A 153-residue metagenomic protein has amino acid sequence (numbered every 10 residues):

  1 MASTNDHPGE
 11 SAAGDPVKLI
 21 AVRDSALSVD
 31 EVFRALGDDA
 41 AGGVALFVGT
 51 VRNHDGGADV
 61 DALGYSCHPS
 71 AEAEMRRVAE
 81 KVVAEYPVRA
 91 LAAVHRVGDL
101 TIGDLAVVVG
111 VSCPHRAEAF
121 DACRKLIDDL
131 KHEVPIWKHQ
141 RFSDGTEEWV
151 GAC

Functional and structural regions predicted by a protein language model:
M1-A106, P114-R124, D128-C153: N-terminal, polar/charged subdomain of small-to-medium soluble alpha/beta proteins
V109: Phosphate/diphosphate ligand-binding glycine-rich loop within oxidoreductases
